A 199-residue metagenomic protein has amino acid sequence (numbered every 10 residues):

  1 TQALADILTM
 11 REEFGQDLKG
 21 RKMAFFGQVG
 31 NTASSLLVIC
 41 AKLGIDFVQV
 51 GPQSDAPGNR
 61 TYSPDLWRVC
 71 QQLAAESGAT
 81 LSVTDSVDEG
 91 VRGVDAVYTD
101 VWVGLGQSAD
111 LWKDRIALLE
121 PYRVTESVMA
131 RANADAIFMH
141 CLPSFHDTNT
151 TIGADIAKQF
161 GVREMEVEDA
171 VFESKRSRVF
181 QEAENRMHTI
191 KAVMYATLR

Functional and structural regions predicted by a protein language model:
T1, D55-T61, R186-H188: Short gly/pro/ser/thr-enriched loop/turn and capping motifs at secondary-structure boundaries
T1-T9: A glycine-rich, Thr/Ser-enriched phosphate-binding loop motif common to dinucleotide/cofactor-binding enzymes
E12-T99, L105-Q107: Glycine-rich phosphate/diphosphate-binding loop of Rossmann-like nucleotide-binding domains
M23, F47, F138-M139, V193: Hydrophobic/aromatic residues located in beta-strands of well-ordered beta-sheets within soluble catalytic
G30, S54, D88, P143-S144 (+3 more regions): Short, glycine-/Ser/Thr-/acidic-enriched flexible segments
Q71-E168: Rossmann-like adenosine-cofactor binding region
K158-R199: C-terminal helix-to-coil terminal segments
